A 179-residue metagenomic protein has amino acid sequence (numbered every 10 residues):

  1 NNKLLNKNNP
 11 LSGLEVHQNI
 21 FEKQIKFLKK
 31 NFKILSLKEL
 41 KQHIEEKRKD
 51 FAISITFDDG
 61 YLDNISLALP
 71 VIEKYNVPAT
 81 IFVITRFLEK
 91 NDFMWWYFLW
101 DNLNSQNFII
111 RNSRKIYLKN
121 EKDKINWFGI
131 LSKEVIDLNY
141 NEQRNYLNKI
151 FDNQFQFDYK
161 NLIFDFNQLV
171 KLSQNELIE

Functional and structural regions predicted by a protein language model:
N1-E179: Catalytic alpha-helical scaffold of carbohydrate-active enzymes acting on polysaccharides/glycoconjugates
